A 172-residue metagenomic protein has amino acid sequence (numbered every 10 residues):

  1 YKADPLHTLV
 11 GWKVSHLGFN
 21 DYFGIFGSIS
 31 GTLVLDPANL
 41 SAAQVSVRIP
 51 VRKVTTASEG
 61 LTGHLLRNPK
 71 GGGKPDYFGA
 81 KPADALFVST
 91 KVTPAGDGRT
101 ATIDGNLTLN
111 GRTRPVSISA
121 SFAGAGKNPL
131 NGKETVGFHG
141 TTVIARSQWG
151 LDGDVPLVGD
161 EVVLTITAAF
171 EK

Functional and structural regions predicted by a protein language model:
Y1-K172: Low-complexity, acidic/polar, glycine-enriched regions of mature
